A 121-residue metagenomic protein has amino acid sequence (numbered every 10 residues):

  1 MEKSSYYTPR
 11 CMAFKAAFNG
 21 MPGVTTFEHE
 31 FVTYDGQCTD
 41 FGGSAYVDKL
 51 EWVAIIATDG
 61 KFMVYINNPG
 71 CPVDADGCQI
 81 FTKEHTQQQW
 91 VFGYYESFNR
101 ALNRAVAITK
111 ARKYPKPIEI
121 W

Functional and structural regions predicted by a protein language model:
E2-K83, I118-I120: Short N-terminal "domain-start" leader segments that mark the transition from disordered tails or signal peptides into
A13, A17, A101-R104, I108: Charge-rich, solvent-exposed alpha-helical interaction surfaces
G70, A75-N103: A short, exposed loop/beta-hairpin motif centered on an aromatic-Gly-Thr core
I108-I120: Short arginine-rich
